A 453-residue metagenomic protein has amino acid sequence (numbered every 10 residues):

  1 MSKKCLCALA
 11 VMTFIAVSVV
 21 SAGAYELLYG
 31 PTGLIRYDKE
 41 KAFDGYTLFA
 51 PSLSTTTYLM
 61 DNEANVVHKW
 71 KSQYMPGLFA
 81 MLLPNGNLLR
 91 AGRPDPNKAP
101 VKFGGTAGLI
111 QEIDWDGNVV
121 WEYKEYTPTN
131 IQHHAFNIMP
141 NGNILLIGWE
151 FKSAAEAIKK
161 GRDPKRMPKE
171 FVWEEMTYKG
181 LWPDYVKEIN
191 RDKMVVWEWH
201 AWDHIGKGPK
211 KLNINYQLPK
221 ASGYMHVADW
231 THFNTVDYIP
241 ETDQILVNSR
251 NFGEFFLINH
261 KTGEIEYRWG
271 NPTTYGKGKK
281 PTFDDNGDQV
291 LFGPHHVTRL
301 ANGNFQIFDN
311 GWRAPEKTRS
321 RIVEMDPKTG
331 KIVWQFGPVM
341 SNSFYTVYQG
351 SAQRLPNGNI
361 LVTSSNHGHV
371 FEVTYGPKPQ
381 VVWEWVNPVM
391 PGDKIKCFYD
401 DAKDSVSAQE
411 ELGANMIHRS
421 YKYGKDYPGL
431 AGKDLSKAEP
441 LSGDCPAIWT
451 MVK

Functional and structural regions predicted by a protein language model:
M1-L9: Bacterial N-terminal signal peptides that target proteins for export
K3, V19-A22: Compositionally biased regions
A8-S18: Bacterial N-terminal signal peptides
G23-K453: Histidine-/acidic-rich catalytic cores in large beta-rich domains
